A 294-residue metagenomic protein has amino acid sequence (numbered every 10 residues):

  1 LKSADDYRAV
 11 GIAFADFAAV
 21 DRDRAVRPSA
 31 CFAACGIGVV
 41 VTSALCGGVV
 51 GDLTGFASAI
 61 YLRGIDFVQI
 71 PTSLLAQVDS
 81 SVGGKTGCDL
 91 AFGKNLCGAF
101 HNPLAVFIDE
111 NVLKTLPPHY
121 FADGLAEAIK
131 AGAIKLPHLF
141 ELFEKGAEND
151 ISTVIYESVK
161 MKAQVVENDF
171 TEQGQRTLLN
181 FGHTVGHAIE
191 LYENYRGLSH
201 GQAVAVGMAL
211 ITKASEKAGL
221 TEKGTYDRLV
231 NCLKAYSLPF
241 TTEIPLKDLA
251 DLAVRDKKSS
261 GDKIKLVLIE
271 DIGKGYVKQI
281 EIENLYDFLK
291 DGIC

Functional and structural regions predicted by a protein language model:
L1-R27, A34: ATP/NTP phosphate-donor binding region
V10, T54-S58, A128, I189 (+1 more regions): Buried hydrophobic packing segments
T42-A57, T177-I189: Glycine/serine-rich anion-binding loops at beta->alpha junctions that coordinate negatively charged ligand groups
L45-G47, P71, S199-Q202: Active-site nucleophile and cofactor-binding loops and adjacent substrate-binding regions of central metabolic enzymes
G55-G146: A glycine/threonine-rich phosphate-anchoring loop and its flanking beta-alpha core in nucleotide/phosphate-binding
A126-I129, L220-C294: C-terminal charged capping/lid subdomain of soluble metabolic enzymes
E141-K247: Active-site segments that bind and position negatively charged phosphate/pyrophosphate groups
